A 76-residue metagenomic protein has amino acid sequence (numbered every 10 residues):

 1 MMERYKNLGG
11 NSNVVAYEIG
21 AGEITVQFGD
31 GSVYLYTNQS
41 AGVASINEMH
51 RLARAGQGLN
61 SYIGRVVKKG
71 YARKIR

Functional and structural regions predicted by a protein language model:
M2-R76: A charge-rich, low-complexity, intrinsically flexible signal that marks solvent-exposed coils, linkers, repeats
